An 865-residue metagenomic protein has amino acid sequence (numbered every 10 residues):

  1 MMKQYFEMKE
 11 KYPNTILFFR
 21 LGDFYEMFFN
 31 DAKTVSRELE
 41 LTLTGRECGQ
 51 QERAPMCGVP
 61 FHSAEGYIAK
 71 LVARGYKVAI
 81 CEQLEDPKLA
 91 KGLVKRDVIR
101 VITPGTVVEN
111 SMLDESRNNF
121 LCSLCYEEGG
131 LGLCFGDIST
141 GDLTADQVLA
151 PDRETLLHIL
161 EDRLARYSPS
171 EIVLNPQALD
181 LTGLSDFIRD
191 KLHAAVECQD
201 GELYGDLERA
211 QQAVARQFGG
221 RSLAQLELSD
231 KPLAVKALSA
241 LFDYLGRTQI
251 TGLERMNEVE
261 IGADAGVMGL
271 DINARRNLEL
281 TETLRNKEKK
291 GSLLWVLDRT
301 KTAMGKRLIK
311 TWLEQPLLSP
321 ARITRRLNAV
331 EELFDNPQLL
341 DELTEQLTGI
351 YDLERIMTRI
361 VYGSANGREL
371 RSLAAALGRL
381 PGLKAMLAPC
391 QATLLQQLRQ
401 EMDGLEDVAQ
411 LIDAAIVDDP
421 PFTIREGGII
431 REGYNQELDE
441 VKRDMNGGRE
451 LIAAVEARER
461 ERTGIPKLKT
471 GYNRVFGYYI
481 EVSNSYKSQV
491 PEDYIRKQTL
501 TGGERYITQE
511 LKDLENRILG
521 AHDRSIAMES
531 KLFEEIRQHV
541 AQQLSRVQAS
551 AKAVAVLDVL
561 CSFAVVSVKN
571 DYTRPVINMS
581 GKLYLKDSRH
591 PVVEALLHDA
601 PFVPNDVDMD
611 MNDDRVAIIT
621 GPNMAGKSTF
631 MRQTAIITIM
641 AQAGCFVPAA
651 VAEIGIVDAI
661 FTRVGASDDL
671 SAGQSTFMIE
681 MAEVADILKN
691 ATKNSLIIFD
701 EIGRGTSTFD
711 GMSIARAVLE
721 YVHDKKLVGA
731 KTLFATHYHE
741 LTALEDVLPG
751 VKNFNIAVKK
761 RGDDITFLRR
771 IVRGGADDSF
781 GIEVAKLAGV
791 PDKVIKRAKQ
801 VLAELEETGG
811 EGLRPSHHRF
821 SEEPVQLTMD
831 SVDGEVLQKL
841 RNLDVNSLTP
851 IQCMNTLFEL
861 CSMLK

Functional and structural regions predicted by a protein language model:
M1-E332, D341, E345-V361, A365-A454 (+1 more regions): Charged catalytic and DNA/RNA-contacting regions of genome-maintenance and nucleic-acid-processing enzymes
I16, D23, A453, R460-N484: Extended, charged helical/alpha-beta scaffold domains that provide interaction surfaces
F29-A32, K231, K301-T302, W312 (+5 more regions): ATPase nucleotide-binding head domains, primarily ABC-like/P-loop NTPase cores
C81, P104-L113, G252, A388-L394 (+6 more regions): Active-site phosphate-binding and catalytic loops of NTP-dependent enzymes
F334-P337, T742: Amphipathic alpha-helical "coupling" segments that flank catalytic cores
Y362, N366, A376-R379, T393 (+5 more regions): Charged, surface-exposed helical/loop "interaction arms" that form contiguous linear patches used for dimerization
G433-N446, E450-L451, V825-E859, M863: C-terminal accessory/binding modules appended to enzymatic or scaffolding proteins
L500, E504-Q538: Extended, charged coiled-coil "arm/hinge" scaffolds of SMC/Rad50-like chromosome-maintenance ATPases and other large
